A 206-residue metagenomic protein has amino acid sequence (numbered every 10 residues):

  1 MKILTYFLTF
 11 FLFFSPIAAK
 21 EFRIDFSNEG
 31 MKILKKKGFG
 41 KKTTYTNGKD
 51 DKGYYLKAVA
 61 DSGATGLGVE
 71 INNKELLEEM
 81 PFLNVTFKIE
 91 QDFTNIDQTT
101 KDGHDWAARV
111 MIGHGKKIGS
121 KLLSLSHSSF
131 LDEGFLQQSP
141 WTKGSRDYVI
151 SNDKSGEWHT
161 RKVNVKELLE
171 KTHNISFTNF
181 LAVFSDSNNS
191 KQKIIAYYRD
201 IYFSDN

Functional and structural regions predicted by a protein language model:
M1-T5: Positively charged n-region of N-terminal signal peptides that target proteins for export
Y6-F13: Bacterial N-terminal signal peptides
A19-G38: Extracellular carbohydrate-recognition regions
F26, R199-F203: Extracellular beta-strand elements of beta-rich domains used for carbohydrate recognition/degradation or cell-matrix
T46-G66: Short carbohydrate-recognition loop motifs
I71-L83, G103, N152-S155, N174-I175: Extracellular/lumenal carbohydrate-interaction signature centered on repeated Trp-anchored short motifs
E90-K154, A196-Y197: Extracellular ligand-binding interfaces
A107-V110, K143-S151, S155-I195: Extracellular beta-strand ligand-recognition surfaces/modules
